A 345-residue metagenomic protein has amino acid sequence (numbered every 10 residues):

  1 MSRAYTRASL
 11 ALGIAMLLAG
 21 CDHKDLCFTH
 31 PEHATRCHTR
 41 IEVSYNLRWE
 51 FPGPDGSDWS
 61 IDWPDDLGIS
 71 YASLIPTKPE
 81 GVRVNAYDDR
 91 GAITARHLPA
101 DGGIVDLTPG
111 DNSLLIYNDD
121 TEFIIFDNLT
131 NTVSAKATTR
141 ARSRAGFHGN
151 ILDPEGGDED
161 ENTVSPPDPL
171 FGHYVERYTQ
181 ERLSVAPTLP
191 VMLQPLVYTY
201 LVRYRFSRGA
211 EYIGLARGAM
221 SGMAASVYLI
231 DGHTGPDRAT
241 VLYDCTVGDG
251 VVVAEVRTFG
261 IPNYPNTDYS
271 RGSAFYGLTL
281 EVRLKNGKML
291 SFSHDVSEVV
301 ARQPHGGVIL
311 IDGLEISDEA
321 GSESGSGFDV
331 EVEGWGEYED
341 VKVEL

Functional and structural regions predicted by a protein language model:
M1-S9: Bacterial N-terminal signal peptides that target proteins for export
L17-G20: C-terminal motif of bacterial Sec signal peptides marking the signal peptidase cleavage site
C27-G68, Q194-R205: A short, Gly/Thr-enriched small/hydrophobic beta-strand-prone motif that recurs across taxa
D55, G277-E331: C-terminal structured domain segments
L74-N128, G214-V300: Tryptophan-paired
G91-Q194: Short, low-hydrophobicity acidic/polar segments
G157-D249: A sequence/structural signal for flexible, mid-protein segments enriched in small/helix-disrupting residues
C245-T246, E331-L345: Short, low-complexity, Pro/Ser/Thr/Gly-rich segments in the mature regions of secreted, periplasmic
